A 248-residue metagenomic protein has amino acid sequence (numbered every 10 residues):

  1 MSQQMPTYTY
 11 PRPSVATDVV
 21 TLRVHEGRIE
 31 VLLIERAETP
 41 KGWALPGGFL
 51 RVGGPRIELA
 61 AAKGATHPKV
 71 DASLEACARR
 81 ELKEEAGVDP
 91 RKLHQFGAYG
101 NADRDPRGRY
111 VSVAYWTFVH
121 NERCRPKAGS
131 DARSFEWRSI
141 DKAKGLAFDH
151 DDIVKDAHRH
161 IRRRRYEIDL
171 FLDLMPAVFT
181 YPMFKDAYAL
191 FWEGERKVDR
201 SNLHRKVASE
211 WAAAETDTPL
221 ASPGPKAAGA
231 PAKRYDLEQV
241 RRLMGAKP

Functional and structural regions predicted by a protein language model:
P6-V31: Conserved N-terminal beta-strand and adjoining loop/helix that marks the start of the Nudix/MutT-like hydrolase domain
Y10, Y99-V111: Acidic pyrophosphate-coordinating catalytic loop
R28-V88, E167-T180, K185-A189: Conserved Nudix-box catalytic region and its N-terminal flanking loop in Nudix hydrolases and closely related
V31, E35-W43, G47, G54-P55 (+5 more regions): Short, His- and charge-rich active-site/binding loops that engage polyanionic ligands
D89-G97, K197-S201: A short coil-to-beta-strand element that immediately follows conserved catalytic motifs
A114-T117, R125-R165, L174-A187, N202-E210 (+1 more regions): NUDIX/MutT-family hydrolases
R196-P219: Charge-enriched amphipathic alpha-helical scaffolds
E215-P248: Long, intrinsically disordered, low-complexity Ser/Thr/Pro-rich regulatory/activation regions of nuclear proteins
